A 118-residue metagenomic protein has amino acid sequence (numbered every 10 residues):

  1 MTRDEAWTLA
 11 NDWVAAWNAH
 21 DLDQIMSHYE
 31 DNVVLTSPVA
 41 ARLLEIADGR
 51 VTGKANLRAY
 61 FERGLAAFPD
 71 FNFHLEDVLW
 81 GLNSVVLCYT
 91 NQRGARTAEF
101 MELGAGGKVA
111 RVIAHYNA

Functional and structural regions predicted by a protein language model:
M1-S27, D31-N32: Short, low-complexity N-terminal intrinsically disordered segments enriched in polar/charged residues
R3, Q24, E30-E76: A solvent-exposed, acidic/Ser-Thr-rich amphipathic alpha-helical stretch
W13, I25-M26, V33, L57 (+3 more regions): Hydrophobic pocket/interface hotspot
A16, A47-D48, F100: Short N-terminal micro-motifs specific to bacterial/archaeal maturation and metal-cluster initiation sites
A19, D23, N56, A110: Short, flexible micro-motifs
E62-A118: A beta-strand edge to alpha-helix "cap/lid" segment located at domain peripheries
